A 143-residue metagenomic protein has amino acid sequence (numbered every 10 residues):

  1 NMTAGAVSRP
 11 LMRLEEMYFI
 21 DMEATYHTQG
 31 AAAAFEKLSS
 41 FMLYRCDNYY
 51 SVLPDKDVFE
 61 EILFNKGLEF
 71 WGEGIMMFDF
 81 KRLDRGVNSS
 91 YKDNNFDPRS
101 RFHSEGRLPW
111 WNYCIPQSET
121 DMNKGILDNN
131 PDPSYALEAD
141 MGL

Functional and structural regions predicted by a protein language model:
N1-L143: Acidic/polar-rich alpha-helix caps and helix-coil junctions
